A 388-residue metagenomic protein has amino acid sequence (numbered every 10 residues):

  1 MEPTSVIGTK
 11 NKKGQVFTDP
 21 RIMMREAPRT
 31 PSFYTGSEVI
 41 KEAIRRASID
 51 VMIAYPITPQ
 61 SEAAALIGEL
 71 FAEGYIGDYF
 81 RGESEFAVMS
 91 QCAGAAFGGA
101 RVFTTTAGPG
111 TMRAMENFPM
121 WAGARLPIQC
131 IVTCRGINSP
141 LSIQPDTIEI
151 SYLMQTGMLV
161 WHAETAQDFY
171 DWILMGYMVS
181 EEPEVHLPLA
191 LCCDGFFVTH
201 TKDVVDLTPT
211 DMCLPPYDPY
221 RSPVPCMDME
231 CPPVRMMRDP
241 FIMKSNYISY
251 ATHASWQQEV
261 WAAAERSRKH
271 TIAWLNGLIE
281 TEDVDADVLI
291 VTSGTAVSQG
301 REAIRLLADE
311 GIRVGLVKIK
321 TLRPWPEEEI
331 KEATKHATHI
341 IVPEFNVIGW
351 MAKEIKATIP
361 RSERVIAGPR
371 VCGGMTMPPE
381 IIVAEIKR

Functional and structural regions predicted by a protein language model:
G8, P188-E280: Conformationally flexible catalytic loops at phosphate/diphosphate-handling active centers
K13-G14, P343-R388: Peripheral docking tails and interdomain loops at the edges of cofactor- or intermediate-handling domains
S32-E69: N-terminal glycine-rich anion-binding loops that anchor highly charged ligand groups
T35-I40, E265-V288, R301, R305: Glycine-/acidic-rich phosphate or pyrophosphate-binding loops and their flanking alpha/beta elements
T58-E149, M154, M158-E182: Thiamine diphosphate
V160-V224, H339, F345, I381-R388: Structural signature of the thiamine diphosphate
G300-A333: Generic long, charged, amphipathic alpha-helical segments
